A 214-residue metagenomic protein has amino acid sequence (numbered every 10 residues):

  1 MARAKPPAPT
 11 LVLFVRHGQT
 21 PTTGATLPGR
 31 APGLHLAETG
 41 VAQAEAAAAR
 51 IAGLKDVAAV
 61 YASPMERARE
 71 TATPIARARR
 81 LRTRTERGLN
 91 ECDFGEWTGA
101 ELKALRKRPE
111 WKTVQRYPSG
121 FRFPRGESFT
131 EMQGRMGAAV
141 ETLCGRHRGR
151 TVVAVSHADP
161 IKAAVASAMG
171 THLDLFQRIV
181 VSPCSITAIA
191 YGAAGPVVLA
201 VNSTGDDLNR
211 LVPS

Functional and structural regions predicted by a protein language model:
M1-L11, D56, C92-K103, G145 (+2 more regions): Acidic, low-complexity terminal tails and accessory targeting/binding regions of phosphate-metabolizing enzymes
T10-L11, V15-L81, T85: Active-site-proximal alpha-helix that buttresses catalytic centers in soluble enzyme cores
T20, P160-I161: Short active-site segment of divalent metal-dependent hydrolases/proteases that encodes the spacing between
E45-A52, Q133, G137-G145: Generic structural signal for well-ordered alpha-helical scaffold segments
A62-S63, G134, V155-S156: Short beta-strand scaffold positions
P74, A163-S167: Active-site signature of alpha/beta-hydrolase-fold catalytic machinery across serine- and Asp/Cys-nucleophile hydrolases
R77-G137, A190, L199-N202, V212-S214: Phosphate-handling substructures
